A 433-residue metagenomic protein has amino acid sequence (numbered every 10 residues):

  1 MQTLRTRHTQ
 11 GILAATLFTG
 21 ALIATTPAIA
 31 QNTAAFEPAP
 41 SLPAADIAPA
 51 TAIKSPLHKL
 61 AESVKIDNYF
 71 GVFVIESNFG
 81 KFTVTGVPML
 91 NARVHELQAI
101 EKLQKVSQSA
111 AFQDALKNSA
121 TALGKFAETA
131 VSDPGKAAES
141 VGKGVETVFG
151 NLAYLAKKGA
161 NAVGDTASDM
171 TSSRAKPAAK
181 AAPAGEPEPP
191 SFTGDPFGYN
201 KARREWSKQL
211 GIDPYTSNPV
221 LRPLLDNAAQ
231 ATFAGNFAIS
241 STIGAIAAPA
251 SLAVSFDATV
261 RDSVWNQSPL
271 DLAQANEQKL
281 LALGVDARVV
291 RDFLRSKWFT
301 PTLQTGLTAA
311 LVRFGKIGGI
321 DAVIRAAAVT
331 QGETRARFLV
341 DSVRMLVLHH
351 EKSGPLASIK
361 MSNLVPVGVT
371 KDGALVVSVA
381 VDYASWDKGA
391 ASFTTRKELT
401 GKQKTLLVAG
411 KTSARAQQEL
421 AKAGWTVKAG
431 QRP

Functional and structural regions predicted by a protein language model:
Q2-T16: Bacterial N-terminal signal peptides that target proteins for export
T6, D133, N218, S385-D387: Polar helix-capping/helix-linker motif
T25-P27: N-terminal signal peptide c-region/cleavage motif recognized by signal peptidases
Q31-F299: Amphipathic, glycine/alanine/valine-rich membrane-attaching segments
Q278-V365: Acidic-basic catalytic patches of nuclease active cores, encompassing PD-(D/E)XK and other metal-cofactor nuclease
F338-V408: Conserved catalytic cores of phosphodiester-cleaving nucleases, focusing on short active-site segments
K411-P433: Domain-level recognition of nuclease-like catalytic cores that cleave nucleotide substrates
